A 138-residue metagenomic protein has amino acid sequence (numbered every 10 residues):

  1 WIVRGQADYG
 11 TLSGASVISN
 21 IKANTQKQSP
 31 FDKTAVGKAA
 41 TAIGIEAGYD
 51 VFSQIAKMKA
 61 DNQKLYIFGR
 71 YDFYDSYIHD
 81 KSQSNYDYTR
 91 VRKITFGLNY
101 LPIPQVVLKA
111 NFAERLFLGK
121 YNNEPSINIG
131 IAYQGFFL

Functional and structural regions predicted by a protein language model:
W1-L138: Outer-membrane beta-barrel pore domains
